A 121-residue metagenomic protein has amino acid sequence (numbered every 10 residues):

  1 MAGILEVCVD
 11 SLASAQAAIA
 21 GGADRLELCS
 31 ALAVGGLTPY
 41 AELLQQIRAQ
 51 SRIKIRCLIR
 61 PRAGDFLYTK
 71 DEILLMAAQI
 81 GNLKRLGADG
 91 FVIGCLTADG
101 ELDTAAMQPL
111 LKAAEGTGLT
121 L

Functional and structural regions predicted by a protein language model:
G3-V7, L26-L28, I47, I55-I59 (+2 more regions): Hydrophobic faces of well-ordered beta-strands that scaffold small-molecule active sites in alpha/beta enzyme cores
L12-Q16, A20, L32-R56, K70-A78 (+1 more regions): Active-site-adjacent beta->alpha loops and helix N-cap segments on the catalytic face of soluble alpha/beta enzymes
I19, K84-R85: Non-catalytic positions within long, well-ordered alpha-helices that form the structural scaffold/packing of enzyme
G22-A23, G87-A88: Short acidic/histidine-rich motifs immediately flanking catalytic phosphotransfer sites in two-component signaling
R62-Y68: A short acidic, helix-capping loop that chelates divalent metal ions and anchors anionic groups
